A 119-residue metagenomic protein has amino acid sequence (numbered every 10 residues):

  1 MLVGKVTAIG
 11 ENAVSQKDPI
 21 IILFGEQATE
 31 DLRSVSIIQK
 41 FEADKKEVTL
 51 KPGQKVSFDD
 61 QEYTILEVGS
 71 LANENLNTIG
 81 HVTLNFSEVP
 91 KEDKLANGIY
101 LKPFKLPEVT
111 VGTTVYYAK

Functional and structural regions predicted by a protein language model:
M1-I21: N-terminal, charge-rich interaction modules
F24, E88-K119: Helix-rich interaction surfaces within compact, conserved domain-sized segments that mediate assembly or partner
R33-K45, K91-L101: Short, structured beta-strand/loop micro-motifs enriched in basic residues and often containing a Trp
V48-L50, S57, V109: Short, well-ordered loop/turn sites that connect or cap secondary structure elements
D59-D60, K119: Conserved "cap/hinge" positions at secondary-structure junctions
Q61, G69-E74: Short, conserved beta-turn/loop elements at beta-strand boundaries and strand-helix junctions
A72-T83: Short, solvent-exposed secondary-structure boundary/capping segments
